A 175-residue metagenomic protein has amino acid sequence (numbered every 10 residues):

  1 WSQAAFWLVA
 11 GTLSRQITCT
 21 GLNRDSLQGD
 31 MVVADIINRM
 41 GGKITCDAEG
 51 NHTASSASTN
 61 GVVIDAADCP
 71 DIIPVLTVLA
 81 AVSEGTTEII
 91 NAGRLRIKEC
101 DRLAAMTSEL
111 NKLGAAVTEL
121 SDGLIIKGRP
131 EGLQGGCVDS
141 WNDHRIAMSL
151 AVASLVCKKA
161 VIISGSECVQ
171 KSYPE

Functional and structural regions predicted by a protein language model:
W1-E175: Short, structured segments at the rim of ligand-binding sites
